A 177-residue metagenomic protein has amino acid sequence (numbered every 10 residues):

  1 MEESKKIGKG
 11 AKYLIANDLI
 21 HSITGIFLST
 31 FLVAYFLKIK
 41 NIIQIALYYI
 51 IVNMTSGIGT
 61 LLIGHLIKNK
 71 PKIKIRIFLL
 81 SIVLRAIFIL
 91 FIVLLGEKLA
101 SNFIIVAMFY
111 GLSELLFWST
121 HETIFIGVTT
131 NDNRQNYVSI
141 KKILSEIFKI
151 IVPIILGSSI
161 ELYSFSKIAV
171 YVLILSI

Functional and structural regions predicted by a protein language model:
E2-G57: Helix-loop boundary and gating motifs at the non-cytosolic
L19, L99-F117: Hydrophobic core of transmembrane alpha-helices in multi-pass small-molecule transporters, especially MFS/SLC-type
T30-K38, H65, I150-V170: Transmembrane alpha-helix termini and helix-breaking/packing motifs in multi-pass membrane transporters
L32, L116-T130: Intracellular juxtamembrane helix-capping segments at the cytosolic ends of symmetry-related transmembrane helices
I42-I43, N131-K141: Loop-to-transmembrane helix entry/capping segments in MFS-fold secondary transporters and related SLC/MFSD carriers
G57, V138-I154: Glycine-rich segments within core transmembrane alpha-helices of 12-TM secondary carriers
G59-I73, I160-E161: Helix-to-loop junctions at the C-terminal end of transmembrane segments in multipass secondary transporters
V83-K98: C-terminal ends and interior cores of transmembrane alpha-helices in multi-pass membrane transporters/permeases
